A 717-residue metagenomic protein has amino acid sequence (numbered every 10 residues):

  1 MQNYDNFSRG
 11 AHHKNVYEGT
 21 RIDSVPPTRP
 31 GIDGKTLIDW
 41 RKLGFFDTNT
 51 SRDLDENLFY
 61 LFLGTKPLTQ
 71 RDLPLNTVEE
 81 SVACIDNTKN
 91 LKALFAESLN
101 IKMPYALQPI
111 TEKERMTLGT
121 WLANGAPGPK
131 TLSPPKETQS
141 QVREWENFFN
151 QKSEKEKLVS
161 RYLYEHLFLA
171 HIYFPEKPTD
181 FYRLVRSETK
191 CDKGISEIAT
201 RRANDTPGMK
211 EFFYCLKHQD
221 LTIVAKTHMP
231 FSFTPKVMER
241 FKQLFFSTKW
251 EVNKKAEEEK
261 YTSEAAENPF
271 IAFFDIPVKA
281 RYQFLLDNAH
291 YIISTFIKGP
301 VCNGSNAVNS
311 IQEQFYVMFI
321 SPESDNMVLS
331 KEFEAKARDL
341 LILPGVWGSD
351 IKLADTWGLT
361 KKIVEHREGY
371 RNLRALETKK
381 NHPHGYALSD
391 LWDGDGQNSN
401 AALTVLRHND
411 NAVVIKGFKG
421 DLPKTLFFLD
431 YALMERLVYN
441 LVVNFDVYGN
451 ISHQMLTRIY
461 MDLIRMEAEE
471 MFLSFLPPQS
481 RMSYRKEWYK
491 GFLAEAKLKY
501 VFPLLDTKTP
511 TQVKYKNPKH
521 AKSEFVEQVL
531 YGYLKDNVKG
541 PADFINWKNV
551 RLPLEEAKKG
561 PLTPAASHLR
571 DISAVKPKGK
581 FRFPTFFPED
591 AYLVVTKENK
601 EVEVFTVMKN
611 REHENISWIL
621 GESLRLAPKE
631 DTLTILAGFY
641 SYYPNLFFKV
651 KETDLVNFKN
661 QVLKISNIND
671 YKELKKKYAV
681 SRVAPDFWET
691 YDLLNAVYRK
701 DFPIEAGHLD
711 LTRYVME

Functional and structural regions predicted by a protein language model:
M1-E717: Aromatic- and Gly/Pro-enriched helix-to-coil junctions and flexible linker segments
